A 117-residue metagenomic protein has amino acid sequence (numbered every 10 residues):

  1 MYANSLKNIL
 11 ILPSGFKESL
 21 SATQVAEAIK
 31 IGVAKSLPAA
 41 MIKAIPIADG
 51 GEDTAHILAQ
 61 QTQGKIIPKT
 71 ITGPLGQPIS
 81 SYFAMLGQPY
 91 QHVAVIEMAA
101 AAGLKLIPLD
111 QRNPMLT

Functional and structural regions predicted by a protein language model:
Y2-T117: N-terminal loops that bind phosphate or other acidic moieties and the adjacent beta-alpha structural core
